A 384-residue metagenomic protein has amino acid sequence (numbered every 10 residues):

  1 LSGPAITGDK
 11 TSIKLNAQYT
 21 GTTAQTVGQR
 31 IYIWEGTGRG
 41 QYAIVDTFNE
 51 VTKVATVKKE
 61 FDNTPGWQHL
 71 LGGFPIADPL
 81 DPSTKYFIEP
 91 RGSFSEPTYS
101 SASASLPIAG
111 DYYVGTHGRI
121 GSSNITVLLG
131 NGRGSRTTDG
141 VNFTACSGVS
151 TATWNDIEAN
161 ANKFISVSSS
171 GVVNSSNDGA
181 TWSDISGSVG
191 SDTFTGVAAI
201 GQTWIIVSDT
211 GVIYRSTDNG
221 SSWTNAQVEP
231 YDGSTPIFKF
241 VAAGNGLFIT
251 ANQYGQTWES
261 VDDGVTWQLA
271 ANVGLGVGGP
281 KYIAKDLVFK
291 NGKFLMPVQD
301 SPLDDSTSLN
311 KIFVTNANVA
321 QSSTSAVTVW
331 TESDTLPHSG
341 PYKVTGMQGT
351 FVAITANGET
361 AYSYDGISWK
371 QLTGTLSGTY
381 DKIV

Functional and structural regions predicted by a protein language model:
L1-A77, D81-P82, F87-F94: Autoprocessing Asn-cyclization modules and mimics
S93-G140: An edge-strand/N-cap motif at the start of beta-rich repeat modules
F94-S101, V141-T144, A180-S183, G220-T224 (+3 more regions): Beta-strand initiation motifs
A104-I108, S147-S150, S186-G190, V228-D232 (+3 more regions): Surface loop/turn motifs at the tips and blade-to-blade linkers of beta-strand repeat domains
A109-R119, A152-N160, D192-I200, S234-G244 (+3 more regions): Repeated scaffold domains used in trafficking and secretory/extracellular systems, primarily beta-propellers
S122-L128, N162-S166, T203-I206, G246-T250 (+2 more regions): Entry beta-strands of beta-propeller and related beta-repeat scaffolds
G134, V172-V173, V212-I213, G255-Q256 (+2 more regions): Short glycine/acidic-enriched loop and turn motifs that connect beta-strands
R136-T137, S175-S176, S216-T217, S260-V261 (+3 more regions): Conserved Ser/Thr-centered positions that define the repeating blades of beta-propeller domains
